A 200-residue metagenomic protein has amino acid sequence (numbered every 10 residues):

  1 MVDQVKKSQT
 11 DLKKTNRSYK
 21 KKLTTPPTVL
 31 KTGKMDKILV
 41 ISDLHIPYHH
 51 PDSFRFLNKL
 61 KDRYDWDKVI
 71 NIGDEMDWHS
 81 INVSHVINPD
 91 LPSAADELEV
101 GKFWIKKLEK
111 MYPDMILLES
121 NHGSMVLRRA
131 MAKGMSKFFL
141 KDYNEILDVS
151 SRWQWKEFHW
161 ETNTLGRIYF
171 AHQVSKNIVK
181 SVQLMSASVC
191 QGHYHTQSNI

Functional and structural regions predicted by a protein language model:
M1-V40: Acidic, histidine-bearing metal-coordination/catalytic regions of metal-dependent phosphoesterases
K21-L23, P51-D52, R152-W153, F170-Q173: Short gly/ser/thr-rich secondary-structure transition/capping motifs
K31-K34, D62-D65, E109-M111, D148 (+2 more regions): Flexible, charged surface loops at secondary-structure boundaries
D36-I38, K68-I70, I168-Y169, S188-C190: Structural motif
K37-I46, G166-V174: Active-site-proximal beta-strand elements of phosphoester/diester hydrolases
I41, I46-S150: Core catalytic region of metal-dependent phosphoesterases/phosphodiesterases, especially metallo-beta-lactamase-like
L147-T164, N177: Short acidic low-complexity segments
T164-I200: Conserved beta-sheet core of the metallophosphoesterase superfamily
